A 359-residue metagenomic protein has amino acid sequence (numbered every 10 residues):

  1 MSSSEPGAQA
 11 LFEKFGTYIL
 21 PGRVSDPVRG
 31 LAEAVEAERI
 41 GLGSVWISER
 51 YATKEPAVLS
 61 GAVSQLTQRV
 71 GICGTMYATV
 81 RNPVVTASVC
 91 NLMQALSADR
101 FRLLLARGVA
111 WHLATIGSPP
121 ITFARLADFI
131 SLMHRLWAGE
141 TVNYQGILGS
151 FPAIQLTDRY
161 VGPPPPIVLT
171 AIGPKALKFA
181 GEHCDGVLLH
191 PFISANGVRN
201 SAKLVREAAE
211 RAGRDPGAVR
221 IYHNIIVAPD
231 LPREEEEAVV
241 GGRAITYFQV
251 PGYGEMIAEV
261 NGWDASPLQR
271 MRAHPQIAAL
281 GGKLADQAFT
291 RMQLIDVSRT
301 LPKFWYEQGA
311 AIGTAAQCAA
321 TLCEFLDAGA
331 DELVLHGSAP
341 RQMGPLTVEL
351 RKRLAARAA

Functional and structural regions predicted by a protein language model:
M1-C73, P165: N-terminal beta1-alpha1-beta2 module of alpha/beta enzyme domains
S2-Q9, P119-D158, V198-R199, K203-E324 (+1 more regions): An alpha-helical appendage that flanks or caps ligand/catalytic pockets
E13-I19, V45-I47, G71-T75, F101-L105 (+4 more regions): Hydrophobic faces of well-ordered beta-strands that scaffold small-molecule active sites in alpha/beta enzyme cores
K14-V28, T75-V84, V161-I172, V227-D230 (+1 more regions): Active-site mouth loops of central-metabolism enzymes
V24-A37, T86-V89, A171-F179, V239-V240 (+1 more regions): Short, acidic/polar
G41, V63, M93, M133 (+3 more regions): Conserved, mostly hydrophobic/aromatic
P56-Y77, F129-L132, L136, E207-R211 (+1 more regions): Alpha-helix-loop-beta-strand connector modules within alpha/beta enzyme cores
T79-A95, P120: Glycine-rich anion/phosphate-binding loops
